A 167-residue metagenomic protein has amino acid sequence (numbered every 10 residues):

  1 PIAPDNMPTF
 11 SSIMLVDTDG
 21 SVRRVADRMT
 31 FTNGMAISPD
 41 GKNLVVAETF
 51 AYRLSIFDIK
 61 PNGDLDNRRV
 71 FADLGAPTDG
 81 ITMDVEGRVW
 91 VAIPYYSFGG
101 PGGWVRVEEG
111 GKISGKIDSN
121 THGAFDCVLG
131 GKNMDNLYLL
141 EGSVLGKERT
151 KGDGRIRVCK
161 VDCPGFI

Functional and structural regions predicted by a protein language model:
P1-I2, T49, I59, P94-Y96 (+3 more regions): Short loop/turn segments immediately following the C-termini of beta-strands
P1-S11, T49-Y52, Y95-P101, K147-G152: Short, solvent-exposed loop/turn segments at conserved positions within beta-propeller repeat blades
M7-I13, V22-N43, D73-I93, P101 (+2 more regions): Beta-rich, blade/repeat-based domains predominating in secreted/periplasmic proteins but also intracellular
S11-M14, R53-S55, G103-V105, R155-R157: A short loop-to-beta-strand structural motif that recurs across blades of beta-propeller domains
V16-R23, N62-R69, G111-G115, P164-I167: Beta-strand initiation motifs
G41, V46-A51: Short, electropositive alpha-helical surface patch
R53, F57-I59, D64-R68, A72-I113: Loop/turn-rich, solvent-exposed surfaces of beta-rich toroidal or solenoidal domains
D126-I167: Blade-level signature of beta-propeller repeat domains, shared across WD40, Kelch, NHL, RCC1 and BNR/Asp-box propellers
